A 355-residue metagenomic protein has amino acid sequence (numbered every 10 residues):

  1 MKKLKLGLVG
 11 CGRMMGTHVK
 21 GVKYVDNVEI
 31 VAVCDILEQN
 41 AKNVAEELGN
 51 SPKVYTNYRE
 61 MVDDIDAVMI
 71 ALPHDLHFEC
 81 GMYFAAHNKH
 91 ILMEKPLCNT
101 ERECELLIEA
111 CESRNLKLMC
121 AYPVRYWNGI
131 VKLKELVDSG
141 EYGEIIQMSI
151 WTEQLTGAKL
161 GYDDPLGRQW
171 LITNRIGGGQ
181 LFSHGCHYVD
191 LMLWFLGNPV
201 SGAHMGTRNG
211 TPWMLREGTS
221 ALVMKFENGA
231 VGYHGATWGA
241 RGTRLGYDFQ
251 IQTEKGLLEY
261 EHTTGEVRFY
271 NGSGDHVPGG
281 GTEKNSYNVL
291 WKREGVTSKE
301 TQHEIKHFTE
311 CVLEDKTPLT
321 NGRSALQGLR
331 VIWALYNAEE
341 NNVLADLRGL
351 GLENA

Functional and structural regions predicted by a protein language model:
M1, L8, A67-I70, H307-A355: C-terminal helix-rich "cap/oligomerization" subdomain common to oxidoreductases
M1-G49: N-terminal Rossmann-like dinucleotide-binding module
H18, P52-A110: Beta-loop-alpha module in the N-terminal Rossmann-like domain of NAD(P)-dependent dehydrogenases, especially those
T56, I70, M93-E94, L118-C120 (+2 more regions): Hydrophobic residues in well-ordered beta-strands that form the structural core
L106-V124, E144-M148: Rossmann-fold dehydrogenase core element
V124-W213, N342: Predominantly a Rossmann-like dinucleotide-binding segment in NAD(P)-dependent oxidoreductases
S183, V189-E266, G295, Q302-D315 (+2 more regions): Contiguous beta-strand/loop segments that form the cofactor/metal-binding neighborhood of enzyme cores
